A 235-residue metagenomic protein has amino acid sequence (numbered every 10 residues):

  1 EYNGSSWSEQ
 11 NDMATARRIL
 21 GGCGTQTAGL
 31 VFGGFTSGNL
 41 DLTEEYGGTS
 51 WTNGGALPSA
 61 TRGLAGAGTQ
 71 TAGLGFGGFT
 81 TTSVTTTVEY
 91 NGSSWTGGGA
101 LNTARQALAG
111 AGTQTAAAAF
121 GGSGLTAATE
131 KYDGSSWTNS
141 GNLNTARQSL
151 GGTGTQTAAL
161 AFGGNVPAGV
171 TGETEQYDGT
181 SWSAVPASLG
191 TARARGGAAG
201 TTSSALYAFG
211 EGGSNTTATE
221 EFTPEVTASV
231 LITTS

Functional and structural regions predicted by a protein language model:
E1-S235: Polar, enzyme-active/binding microenvironments
